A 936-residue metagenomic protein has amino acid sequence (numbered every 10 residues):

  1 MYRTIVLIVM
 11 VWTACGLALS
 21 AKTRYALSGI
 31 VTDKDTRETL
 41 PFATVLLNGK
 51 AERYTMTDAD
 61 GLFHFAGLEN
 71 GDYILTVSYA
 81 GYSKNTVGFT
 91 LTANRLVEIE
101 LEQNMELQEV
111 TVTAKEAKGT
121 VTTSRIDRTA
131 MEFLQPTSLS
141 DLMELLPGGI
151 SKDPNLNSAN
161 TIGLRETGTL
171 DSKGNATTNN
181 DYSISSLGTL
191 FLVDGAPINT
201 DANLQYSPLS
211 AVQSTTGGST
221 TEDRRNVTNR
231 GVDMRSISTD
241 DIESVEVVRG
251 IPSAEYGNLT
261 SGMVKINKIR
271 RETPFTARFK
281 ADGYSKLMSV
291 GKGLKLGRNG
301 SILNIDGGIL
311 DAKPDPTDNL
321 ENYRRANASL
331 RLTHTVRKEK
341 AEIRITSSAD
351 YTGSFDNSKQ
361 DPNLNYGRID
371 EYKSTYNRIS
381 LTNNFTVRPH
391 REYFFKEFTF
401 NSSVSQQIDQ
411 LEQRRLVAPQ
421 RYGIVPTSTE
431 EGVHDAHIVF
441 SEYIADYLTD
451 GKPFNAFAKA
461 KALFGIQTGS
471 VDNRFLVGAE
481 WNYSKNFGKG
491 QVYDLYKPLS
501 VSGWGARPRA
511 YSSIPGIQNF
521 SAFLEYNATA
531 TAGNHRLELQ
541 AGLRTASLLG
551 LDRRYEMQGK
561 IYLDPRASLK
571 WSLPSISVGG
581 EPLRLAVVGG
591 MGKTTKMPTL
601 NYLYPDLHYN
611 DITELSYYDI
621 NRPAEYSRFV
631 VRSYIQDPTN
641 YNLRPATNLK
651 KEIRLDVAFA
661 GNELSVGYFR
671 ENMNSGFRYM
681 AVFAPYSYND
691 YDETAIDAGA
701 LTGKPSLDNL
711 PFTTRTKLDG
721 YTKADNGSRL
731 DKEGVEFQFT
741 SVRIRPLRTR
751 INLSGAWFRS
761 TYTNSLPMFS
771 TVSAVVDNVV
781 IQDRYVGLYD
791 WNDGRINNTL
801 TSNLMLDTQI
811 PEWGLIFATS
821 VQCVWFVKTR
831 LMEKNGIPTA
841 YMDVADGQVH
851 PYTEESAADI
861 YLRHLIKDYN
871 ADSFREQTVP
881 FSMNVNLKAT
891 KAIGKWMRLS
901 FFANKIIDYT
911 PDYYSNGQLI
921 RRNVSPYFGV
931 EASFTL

Functional and structural regions predicted by a protein language model:
A26, I242, T276-D311, D318-S403: Transmembrane beta-barrel wall of Gram-negative outer-membrane proteins
T32, A43-N48, S78-A80, T92-E132: Short, acidic, small-residue-rich periplasmic hinge/interaction motif at the N-terminus of Gram-negative outer-membrane
L96-E100, L139-L142, N160-G163, L192 (+2 more regions): N-terminal periplasmic accessory domains that precede and gate Gram-negative outer-membrane beta-barrel machines
S140, E144-T216: Extracytoplasmic beta-strand/coil segments of soluble accessory domains associated with Gram-negative outer-membrane
D181, A196-V248: Short acidic/polar hinge/loop motifs at secondary-structure boundaries that mediate gating or recognition
V336-S354, Y372-R554, G734: Face-selective signature of the C-terminal outer-membrane beta-barrel domain
S513-E663, G667-N672: Structural signature of Gram-negative outer-membrane beta-barrels, strongest in the C-terminal barrel of TonB-dependent
N534, D690-E833: Gram-negative outer-membrane beta-barrel transporters
